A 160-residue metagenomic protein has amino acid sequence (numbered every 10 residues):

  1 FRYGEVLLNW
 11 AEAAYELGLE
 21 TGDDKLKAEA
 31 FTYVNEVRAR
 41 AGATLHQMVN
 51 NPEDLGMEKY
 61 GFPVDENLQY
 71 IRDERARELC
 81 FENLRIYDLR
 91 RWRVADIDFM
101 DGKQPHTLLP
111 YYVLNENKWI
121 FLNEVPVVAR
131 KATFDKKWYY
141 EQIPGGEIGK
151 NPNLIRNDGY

Functional and structural regions predicted by a protein language model:
F1-Y160: Acidic/polar-rich alpha-helix caps and helix-coil junctions
